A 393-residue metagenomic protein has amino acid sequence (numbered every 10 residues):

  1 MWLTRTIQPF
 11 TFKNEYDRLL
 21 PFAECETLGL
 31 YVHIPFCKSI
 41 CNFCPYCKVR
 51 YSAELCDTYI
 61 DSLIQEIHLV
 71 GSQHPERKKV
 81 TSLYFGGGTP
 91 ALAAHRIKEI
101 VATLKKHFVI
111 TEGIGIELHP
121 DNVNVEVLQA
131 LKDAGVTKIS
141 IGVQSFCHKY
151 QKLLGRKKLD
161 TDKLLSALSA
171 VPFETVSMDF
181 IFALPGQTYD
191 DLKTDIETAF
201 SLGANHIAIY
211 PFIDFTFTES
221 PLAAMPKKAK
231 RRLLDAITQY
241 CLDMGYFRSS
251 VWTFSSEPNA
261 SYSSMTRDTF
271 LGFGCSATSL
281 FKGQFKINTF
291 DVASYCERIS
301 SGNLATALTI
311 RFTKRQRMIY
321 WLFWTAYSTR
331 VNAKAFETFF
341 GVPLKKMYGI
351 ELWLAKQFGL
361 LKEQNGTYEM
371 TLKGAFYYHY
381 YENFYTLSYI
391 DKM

Functional and structural regions predicted by a protein language model:
M1-L28, K38-S39, E76: Flexible, acidic/Gly-rich N-terminal and inter-domain linker regions that tether and position cofactor-handling modules
E24-D61, R77: Canonical Radical SAM [4Fe-4S] cluster-binding loop centered on the CxxxCxxC motif and its immediate flanking residues
V49-G71, T81-V342: C-terminal scaffold of the Radical SAM
V342-L354: Short amphipathic alpha-helical interaction segments
K356-G366: A short, conserved structural fragment
T367-T371: Minor-groove-contacting beta-hairpin "wing" of winged helix-turn-helix DNA-binding domains
A375-M393: Short, amphipathic alpha-helical interaction segments positioned at domain boundaries
